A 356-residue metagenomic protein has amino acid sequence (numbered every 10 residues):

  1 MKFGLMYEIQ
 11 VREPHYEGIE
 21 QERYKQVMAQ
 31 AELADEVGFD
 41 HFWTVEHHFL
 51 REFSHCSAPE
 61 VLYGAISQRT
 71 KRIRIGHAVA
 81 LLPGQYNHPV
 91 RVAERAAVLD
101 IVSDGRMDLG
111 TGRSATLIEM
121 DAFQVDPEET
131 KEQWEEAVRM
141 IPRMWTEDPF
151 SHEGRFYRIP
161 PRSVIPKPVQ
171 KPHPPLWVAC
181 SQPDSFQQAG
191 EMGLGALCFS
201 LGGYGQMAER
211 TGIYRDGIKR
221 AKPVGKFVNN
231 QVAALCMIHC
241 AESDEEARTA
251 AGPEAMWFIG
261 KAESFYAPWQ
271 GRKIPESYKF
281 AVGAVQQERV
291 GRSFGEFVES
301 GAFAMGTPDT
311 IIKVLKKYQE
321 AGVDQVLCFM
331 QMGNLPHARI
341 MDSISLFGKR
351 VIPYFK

Functional and structural regions predicted by a protein language model:
M1-R69, I73-H77, K171-P174: N-terminal beta1-alpha1-beta2 module of alpha/beta enzyme domains
K2-E20, L81-H152, F156, A196-C198 (+2 more regions): Flexible, glycine-rich active-site loops centered on histidine and acidic residues that chelate a metal or position
K2-M6, H41, R72-A78, R106-G110 (+4 more regions): Structural preference for beta-strand elements that scaffold enzyme active sites
F3, A34, G38, E46 (+11 more regions): Conserved, mostly hydrophobic/aromatic
Y7, T130-V164, G205-V323: An alpha-helical appendage that flanks or caps ligand/catalytic pockets
I9-K25, V79-V90, E128, Q170-S181 (+2 more regions): Active-site mouth loops of central-metabolism enzymes
D35-E36, Y63-R72, A96, D100-R106 (+3 more regions): Acidic (Asp/Glu)-rich catalytic clusters
H41-L62, I66, L81-P83, E119 (+2 more regions): Glycine-rich, proline-tolerant flexible connector loops at the mouths of alpha/beta enzymes
